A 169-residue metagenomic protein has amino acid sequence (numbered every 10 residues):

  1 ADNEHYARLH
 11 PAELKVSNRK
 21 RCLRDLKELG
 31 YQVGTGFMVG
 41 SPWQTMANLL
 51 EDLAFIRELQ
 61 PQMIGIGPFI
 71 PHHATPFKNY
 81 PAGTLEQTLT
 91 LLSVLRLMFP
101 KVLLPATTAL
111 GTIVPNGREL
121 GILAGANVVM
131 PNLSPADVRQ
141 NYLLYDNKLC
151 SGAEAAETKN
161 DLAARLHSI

Functional and structural regions predicted by a protein language model:
A1-G30, F37-Q60, T75-E86: Conserved non-cysteine loop/helix-boundary elements of the Radical SAM core domain that shape
Q32-G34, L103: Residues at the starts of beta-strands that form the adenosine-phosphate
R57-I169: Auxiliary Fe-S-binding modules of radical SAM enzymes
